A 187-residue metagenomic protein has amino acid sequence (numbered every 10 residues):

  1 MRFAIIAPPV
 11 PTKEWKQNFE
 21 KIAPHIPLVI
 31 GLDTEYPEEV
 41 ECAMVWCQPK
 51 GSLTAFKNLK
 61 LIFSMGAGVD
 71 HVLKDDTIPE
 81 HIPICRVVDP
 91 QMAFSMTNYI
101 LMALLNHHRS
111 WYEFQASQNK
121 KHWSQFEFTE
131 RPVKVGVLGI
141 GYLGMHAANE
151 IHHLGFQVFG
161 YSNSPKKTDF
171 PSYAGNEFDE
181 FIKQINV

Functional and structural regions predicted by a protein language model:
M1-V40: N-terminal glycine-/charge-rich "phosphate-binding" loop or analogous flexible N-terminal tail
K16-E20, T34-V40, G51-K57, V72-P79 (+2 more regions): Short loop/helix-cap segments at secondary-structure boundaries that form the rim of catalytic
N18, Y99, A103, H146-E150: Rossmann-fold NAD(P)-dependent oxidoreductase module
A23-G31, C42-W46, A116-S124, T168-G175: Short gly/ser/thr-rich secondary-structure transition/capping motifs
D33, P49-S52, E177-F181: Acidic, amphipathic alpha-helical patches
P37-V45, E180-V187: Rossmann-like NAD(P)-binding element
E41-Q115: Phosphate/diphosphate ligand-binding glycine-rich loop within oxidoreductases
Q125-V187: Rossmann-like dinucleotide/phosphate-binding beta-alpha-beta segment
